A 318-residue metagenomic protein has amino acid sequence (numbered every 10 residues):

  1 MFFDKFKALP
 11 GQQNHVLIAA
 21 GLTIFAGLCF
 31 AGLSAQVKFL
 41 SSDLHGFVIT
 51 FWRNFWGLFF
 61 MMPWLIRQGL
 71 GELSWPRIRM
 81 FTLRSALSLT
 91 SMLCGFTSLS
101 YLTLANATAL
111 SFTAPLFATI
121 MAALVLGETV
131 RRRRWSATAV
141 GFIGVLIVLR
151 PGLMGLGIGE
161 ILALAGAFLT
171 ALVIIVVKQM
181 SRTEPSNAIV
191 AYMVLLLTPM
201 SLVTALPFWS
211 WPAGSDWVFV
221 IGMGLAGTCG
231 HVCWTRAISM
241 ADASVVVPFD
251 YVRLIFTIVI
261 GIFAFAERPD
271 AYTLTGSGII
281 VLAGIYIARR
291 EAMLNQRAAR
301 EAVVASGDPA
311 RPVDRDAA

Functional and structural regions predicted by a protein language model:
F2-D4, I18-A19, D43-T90, L169-L172 (+1 more regions): Transmembrane alpha-helices of multi-pass small-molecule transport proteins
F2-F6, I255-A318: C-terminal-most transmembrane helix of multi-pass membrane proteins
L17-A26, L65, L70-C94, I158-G166 (+1 more regions): Loop-to-transmembrane-helix transition segments
G27-G32, M62, S85, L89-L93 (+8 more regions): Hydrophobic/small/kink-forming positions within alpha-helical transmembrane segments of polytopic membrane proteins
A35-K38, G46, M61, L153-P212 (+3 more regions): Transmembrane alpha-helical segments that form core, pore/gating elements of small-molecule transporters/exporters
T97, P115-S136, I255-L274: C-terminal transmembrane-helix exit sites in multi-pass transporters
T108-T113, M180, E184-L196, H231-I262: Helix-helix packing/entry segments at the starts of transmembrane helices
R133-L149, T170, Y272-E291: Hydrophobic transmembrane alpha-helices of multi-pass small-molecule transport proteins
